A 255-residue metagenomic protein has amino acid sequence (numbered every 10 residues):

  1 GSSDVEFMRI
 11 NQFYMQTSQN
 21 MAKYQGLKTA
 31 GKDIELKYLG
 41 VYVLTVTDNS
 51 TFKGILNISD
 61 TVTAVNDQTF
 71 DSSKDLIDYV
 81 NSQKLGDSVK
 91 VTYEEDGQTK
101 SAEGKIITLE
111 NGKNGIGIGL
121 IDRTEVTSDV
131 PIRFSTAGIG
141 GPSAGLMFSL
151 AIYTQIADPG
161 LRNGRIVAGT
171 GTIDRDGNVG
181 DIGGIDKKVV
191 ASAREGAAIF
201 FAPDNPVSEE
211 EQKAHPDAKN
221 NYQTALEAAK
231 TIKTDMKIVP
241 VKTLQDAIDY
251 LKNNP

Functional and structural regions predicted by a protein language model:
S2-T47, T108-T127, T136-P159, G164-A168: PDZ/PDZ-like peptide-tail recognition elements
L27, F52, S59-V62, V91 (+5 more regions): Terminal peptide-recognition signature
A30, I77-L120, A225-D246, Y250-P255: PDZ-domain C-terminal substructure recognizer with occasional recognition of PDZ-binding tails
T47-F52, A137-M147, D176-V189, E195: Gly/Ser-rich catalytic serine loop of serine hydrolases
F52-L76, S192, G196-E209: Conserved PDZ fold ligand-binding element
Q155, D176-S208, A214: Glycine- and Gly-Pro-enriched alpha-helical subdomains that act as flexible, kink-prone "lid/hinge" or packing modules
G160-G183: Catalytic-site beta-strand/loop segments enriched in glycine and acidic/polar residues
S208-E211, A218-T231: Short, glycine/polar-rich helix-capping loops at beta-to-alpha or helix-loop-helix junctions that flank or form
